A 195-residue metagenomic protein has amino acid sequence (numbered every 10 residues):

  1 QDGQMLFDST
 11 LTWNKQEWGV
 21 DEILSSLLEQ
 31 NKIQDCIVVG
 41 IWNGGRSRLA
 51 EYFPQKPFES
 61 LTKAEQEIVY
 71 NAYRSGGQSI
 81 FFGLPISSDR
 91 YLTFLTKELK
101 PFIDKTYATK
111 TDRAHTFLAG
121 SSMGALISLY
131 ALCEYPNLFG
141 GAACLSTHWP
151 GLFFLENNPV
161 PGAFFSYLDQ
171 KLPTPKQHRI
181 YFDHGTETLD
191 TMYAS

Functional and structural regions predicted by a protein language model:
Q1-S195: Non-catalytic cap/lid and distal C-terminal segments of serine-dependent acyl enzymes
